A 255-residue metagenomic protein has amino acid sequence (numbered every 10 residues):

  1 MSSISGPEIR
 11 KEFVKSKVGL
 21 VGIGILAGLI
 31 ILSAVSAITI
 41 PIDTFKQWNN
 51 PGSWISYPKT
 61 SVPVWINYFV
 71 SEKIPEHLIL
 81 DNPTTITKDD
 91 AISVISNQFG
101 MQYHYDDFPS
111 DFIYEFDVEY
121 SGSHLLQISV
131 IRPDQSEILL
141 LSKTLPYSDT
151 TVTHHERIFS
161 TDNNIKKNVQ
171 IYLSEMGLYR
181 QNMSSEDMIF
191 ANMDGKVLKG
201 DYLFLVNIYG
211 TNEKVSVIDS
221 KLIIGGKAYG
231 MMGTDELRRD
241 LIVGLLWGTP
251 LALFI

Functional and structural regions predicted by a protein language model:
M1-I255: Gly/Trp-centered helix-boundary motif
